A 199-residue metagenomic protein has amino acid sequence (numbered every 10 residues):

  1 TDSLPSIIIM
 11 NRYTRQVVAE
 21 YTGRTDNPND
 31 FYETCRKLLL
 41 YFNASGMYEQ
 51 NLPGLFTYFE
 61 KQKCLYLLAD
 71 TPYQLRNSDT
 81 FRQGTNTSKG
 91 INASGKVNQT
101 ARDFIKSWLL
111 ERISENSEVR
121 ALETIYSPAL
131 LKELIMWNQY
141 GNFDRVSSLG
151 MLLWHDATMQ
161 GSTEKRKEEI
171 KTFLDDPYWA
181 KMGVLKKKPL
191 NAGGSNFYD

Functional and structural regions predicted by a protein language model:
T1-D70, S107-D199: RNase H-like, metal-dependent nuclease domains and their acidic two-metal-ion catalytic environment used
L68-E115: Short alpha-helix plus adjacent loop in nuclease-associated cores
